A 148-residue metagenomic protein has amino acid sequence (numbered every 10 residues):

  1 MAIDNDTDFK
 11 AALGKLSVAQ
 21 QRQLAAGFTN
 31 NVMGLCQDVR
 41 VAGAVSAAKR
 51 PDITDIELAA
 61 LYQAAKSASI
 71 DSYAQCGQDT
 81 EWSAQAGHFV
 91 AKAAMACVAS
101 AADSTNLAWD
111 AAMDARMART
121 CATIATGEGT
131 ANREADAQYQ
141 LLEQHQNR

Functional and structural regions predicted by a protein language model:
M1-R148: Structured binding/interaction patches within domain cores
